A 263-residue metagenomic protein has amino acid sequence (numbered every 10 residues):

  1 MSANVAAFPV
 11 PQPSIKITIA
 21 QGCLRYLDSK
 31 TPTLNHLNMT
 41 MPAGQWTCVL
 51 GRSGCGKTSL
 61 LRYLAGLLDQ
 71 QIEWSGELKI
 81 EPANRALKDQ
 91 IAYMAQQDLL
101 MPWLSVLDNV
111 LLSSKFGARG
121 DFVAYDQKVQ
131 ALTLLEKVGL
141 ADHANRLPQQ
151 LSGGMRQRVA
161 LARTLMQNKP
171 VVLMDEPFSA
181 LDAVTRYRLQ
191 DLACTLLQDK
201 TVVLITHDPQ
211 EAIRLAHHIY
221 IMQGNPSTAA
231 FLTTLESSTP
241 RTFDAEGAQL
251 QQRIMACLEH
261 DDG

Functional and structural regions predicted by a protein language model:
A65: Helix-to-loop junction immediately C-terminal to a conserved catalytic motif
L104-S113: Short coil-to-helix segment of the ABC ATPase nucleotide-binding domain corresponding to the Q-loop/switch region
F122-H143: Conserved ABC ATPase "signature" region
L147-L151, M155: Conserved ABC ATPase signature
L161: Hydrophobic anchor residue at the start of the ABC signature
M166-P170: A short, proline-enriched helix->beta-strand linker immediately N-terminal to the Walker B motif in ABC-type P-loop
R186-Q198: Helical segment within the ABC ATPase nucleotide-binding domain
G224-M255: Conserved beta-strand-loop-alpha-helix hinge in the C-terminal portion of ABC ATPase nucleotide-binding domains
